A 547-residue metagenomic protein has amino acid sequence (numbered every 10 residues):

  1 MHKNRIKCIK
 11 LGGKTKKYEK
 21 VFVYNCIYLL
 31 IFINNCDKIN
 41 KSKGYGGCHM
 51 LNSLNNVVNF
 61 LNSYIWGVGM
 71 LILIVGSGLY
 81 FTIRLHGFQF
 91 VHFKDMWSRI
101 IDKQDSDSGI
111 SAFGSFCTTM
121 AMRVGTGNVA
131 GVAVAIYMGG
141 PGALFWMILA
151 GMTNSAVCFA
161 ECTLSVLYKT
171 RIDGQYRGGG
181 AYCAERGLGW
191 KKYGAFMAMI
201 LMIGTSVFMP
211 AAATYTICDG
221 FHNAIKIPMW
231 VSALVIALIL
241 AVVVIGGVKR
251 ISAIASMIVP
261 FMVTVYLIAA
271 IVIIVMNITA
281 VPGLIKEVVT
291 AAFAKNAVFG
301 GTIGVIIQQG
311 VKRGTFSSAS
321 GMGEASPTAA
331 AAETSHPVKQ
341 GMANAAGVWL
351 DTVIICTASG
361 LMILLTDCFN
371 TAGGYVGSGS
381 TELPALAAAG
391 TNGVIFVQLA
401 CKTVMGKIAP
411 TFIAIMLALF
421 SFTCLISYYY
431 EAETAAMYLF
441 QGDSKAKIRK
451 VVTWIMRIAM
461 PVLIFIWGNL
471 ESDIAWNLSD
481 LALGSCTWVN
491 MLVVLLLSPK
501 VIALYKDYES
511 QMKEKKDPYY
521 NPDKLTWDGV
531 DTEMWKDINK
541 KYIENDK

Functional and structural regions predicted by a protein language model:
K38, G47-T126, I136-G142, L495-K547: N-terminal alpha-helical transmembrane segments of multi-pass membrane transport and channel/translocase proteins
L73-Y80, R84-W97, Y215-F221, P228-V289 (+2 more regions): Membrane-interface loop-to-helix entry segments
S77-T82, A150-G174, G180-V244, M416-I426 (+1 more regions): Helix-loop-helix module between adjacent transmembrane segments
T82, A160-Y168, D173, I271-E287 (+3 more regions): Extracellular/periplasmic helix-exit of transmembrane alpha-helices
G87-A112, V134-I136, G140, L144 (+4 more regions): Flexible loop linkers connecting adjacent transmembrane helices in multi-pass alpha-helical membrane transporters
D105-M138, L164-L167, I172-A181, E185 (+2 more regions): Alpha-helical membrane segments and immediately flanking helix-loop junctions that form or couple to the substrate/ion
S106-A112, P141-I148, E185-R186, K191-M197 (+3 more regions): Membrane-interface alpha-helices at helix entry/exit sites of multi-pass transporters
T153-E161, L234-V248, V259-T279, K312-R313 (+2 more regions): Selective recognition of specific alpha-helical transmembrane segments in multi-pass small-molecule
